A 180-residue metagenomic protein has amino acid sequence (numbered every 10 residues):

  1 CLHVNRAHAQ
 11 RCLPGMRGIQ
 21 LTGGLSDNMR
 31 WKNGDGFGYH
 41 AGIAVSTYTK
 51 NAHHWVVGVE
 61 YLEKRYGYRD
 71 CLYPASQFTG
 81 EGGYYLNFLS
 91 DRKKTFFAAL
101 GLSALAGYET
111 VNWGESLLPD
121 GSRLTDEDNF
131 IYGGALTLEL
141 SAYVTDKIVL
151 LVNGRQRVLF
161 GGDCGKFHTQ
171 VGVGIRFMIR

Functional and structural regions predicted by a protein language model:
R6-G58, K64, G172, R176-R180: Short glycine/proline- and aromatic-enriched beta-strand/turn motifs that initiate or cap beta-hairpins
G15-R17, N33-A41, L72-G80, F96 (+2 more regions): Residues that define the transmembrane beta-barrel architecture of outer-membrane proteins
N28-W31, Y66-Y73, D120-D126, V158-G162: Extracellular loop and loop/strand-boundary signature of outer-membrane beta-barrel proteins
A44-P119, I148, F177-R180: Gram-negative (and chloroplast) outer-membrane scaffold detector with strong preference for beta-barrel transmembrane
K64-R65, G134-R180: Predominantly the C-terminal beta-signal and adjacent terminal strand-loop region of outer-membrane beta-barrel
T79, F88, L117-N153: Extended low-complexity acidic/polar segments
